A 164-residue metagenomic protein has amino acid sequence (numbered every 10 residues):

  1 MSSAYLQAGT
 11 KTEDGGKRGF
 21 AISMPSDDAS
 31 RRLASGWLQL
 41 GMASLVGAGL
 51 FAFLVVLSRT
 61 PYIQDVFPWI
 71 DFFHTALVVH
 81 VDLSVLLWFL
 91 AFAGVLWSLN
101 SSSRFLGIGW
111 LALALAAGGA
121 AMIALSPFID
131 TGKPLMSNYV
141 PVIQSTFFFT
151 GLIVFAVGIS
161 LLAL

Functional and structural regions predicted by a protein language model:
S2-A91: N-terminal signal-anchor module of multipass membrane proteins
S3, V56-T60, F73-L164: Membrane-interface helix-loop-helix modules in multi-pass inner-membrane proteins
